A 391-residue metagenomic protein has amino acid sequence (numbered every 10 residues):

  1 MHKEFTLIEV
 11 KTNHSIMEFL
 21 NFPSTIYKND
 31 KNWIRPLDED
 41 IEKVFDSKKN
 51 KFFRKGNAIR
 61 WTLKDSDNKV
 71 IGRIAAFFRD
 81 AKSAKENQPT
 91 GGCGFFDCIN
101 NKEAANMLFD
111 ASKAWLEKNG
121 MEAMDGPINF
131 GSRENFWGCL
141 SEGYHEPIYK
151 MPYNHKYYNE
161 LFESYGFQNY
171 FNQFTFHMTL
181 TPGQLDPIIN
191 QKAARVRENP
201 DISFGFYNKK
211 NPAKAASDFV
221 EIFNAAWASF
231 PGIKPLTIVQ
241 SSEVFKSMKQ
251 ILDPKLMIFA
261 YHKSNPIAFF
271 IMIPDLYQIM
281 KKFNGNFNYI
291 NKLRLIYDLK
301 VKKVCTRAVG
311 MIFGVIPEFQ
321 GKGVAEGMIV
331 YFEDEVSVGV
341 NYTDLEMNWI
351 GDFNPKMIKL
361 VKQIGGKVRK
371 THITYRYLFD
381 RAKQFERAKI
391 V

Functional and structural regions predicted by a protein language model:
M1-F5, P152-G232: Acyltransferase donor/substrate-recognition loop-hinge adjacent to the catalytic core
M1-N32, D380: Generic start-of-chain signal for non-secretory N-termini
P23-S66, I74-A84, F206-V315: A conserved beta-strand-loop-helix scaffold within acyl/acetyltransferase catalytic domains
V70, D80-S83, S132-E134, G183 (+5 more regions): Flexible loop/turn segments at secondary-structure boundaries
S83-G166, F283-I364: Acyl-donor binding region in acyl/amide transferases
H177-A193, I373-V391: C-terminal "cap" of GNAT-fold acetyltransferases
Y261-H262, F270-L276, M311-P317, M328 (+4 more regions): Active-site proximal loops enriched in glycine and acidic residues that flank catalytic Cys/His/Asp and coordinate
